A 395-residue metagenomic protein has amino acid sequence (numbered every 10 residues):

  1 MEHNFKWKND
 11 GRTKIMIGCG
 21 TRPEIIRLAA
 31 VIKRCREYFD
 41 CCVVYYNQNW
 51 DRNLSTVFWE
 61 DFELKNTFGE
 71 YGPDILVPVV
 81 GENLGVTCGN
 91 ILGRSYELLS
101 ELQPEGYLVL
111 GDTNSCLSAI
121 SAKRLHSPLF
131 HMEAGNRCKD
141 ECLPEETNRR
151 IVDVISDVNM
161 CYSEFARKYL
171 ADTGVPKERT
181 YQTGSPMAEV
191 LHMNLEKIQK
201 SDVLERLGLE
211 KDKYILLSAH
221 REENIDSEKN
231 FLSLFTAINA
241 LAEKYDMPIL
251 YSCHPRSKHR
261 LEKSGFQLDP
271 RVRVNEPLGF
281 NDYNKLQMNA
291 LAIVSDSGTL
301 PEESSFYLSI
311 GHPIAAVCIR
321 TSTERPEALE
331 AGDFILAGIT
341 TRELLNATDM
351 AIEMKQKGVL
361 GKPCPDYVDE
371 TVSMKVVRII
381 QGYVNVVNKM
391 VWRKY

Functional and structural regions predicted by a protein language model:
E2, Q48-N53, P78-V79, V152-K229 (+2 more regions): A nucleotide-sugar donor-handling region in carbohydrate enzymes
D10, L98-E105, L209-E210, N289: Glycine-rich phosphate-binding loop signature in dinucleotide/nucleotide-binding domains
K14-C19, E24-R34, Y38, F58 (+1 more regions): Active-site and donor-binding regions of nucleotide-sugar-utilizing enzymes
C41-N49: A short beta-strand-loop structural module common to alpha/beta enzyme folds
Q48-D51, T56, Q199-N289, K394: Donor-nucleotide binding loops and adjacent catalytic segments primarily of GT-B fold Leloir glycosyltransferases
L108-L110, C116-A119, H131-M132, N159 (+1 more regions): A donor-sugar binding/catalytic signature common to diverse glycosyltransferases and related nucleotide-sugar
R325-A351, G361-S373: Change "using UDP/GDP/dTDP sugars" to "using nucleotide sugars
E353-Y395: C-terminal amphipathic helix plus adjacent low-complexity, charged tail appended to glycosyltransferase catalytic
